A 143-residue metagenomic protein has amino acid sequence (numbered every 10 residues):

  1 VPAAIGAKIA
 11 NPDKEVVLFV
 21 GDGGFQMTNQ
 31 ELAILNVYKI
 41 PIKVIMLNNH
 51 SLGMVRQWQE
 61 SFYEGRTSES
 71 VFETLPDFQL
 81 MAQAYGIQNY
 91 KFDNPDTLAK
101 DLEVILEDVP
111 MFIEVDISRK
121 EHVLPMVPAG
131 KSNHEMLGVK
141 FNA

Functional and structural regions predicted by a protein language model:
V1-A143: Thiamine diphosphate
